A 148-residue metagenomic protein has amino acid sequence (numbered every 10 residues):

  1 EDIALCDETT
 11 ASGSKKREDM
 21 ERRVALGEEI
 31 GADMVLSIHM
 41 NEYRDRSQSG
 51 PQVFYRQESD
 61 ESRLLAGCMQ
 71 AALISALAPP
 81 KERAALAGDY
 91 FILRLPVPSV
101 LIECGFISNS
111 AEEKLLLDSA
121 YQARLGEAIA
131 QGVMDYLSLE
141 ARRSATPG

Functional and structural regions predicted by a protein language model:
E1-G148: Active-site-proximal helix/loop segments of hydrolytic enzymes
